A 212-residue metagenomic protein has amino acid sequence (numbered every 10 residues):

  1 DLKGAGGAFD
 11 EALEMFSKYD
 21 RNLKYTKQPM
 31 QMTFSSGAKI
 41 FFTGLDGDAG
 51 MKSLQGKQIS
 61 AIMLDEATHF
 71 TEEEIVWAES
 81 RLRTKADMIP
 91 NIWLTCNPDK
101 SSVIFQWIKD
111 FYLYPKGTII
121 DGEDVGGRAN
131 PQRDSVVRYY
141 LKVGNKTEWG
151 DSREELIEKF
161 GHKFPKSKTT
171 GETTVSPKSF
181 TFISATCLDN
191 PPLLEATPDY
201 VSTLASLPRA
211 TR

Functional and structural regions predicted by a protein language model:
D1-R212: Phosphate/NTP-binding elements of NTP-utilizing enzymes
